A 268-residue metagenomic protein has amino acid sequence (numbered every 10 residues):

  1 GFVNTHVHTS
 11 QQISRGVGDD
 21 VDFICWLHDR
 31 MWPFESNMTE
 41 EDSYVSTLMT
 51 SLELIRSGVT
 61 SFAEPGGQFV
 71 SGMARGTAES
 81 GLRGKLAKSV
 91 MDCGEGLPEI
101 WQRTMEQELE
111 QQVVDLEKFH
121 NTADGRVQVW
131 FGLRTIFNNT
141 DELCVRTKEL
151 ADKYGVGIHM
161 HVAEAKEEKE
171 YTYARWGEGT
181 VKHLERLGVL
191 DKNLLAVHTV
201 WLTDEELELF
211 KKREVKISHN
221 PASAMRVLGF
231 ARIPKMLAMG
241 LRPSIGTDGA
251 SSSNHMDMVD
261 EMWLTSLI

Functional and structural regions predicted by a protein language model:
F2-Q12, G157-K166: Histidine-centered catalytic micro-motifs
H6, G58, T77, F131 (+6 more regions): Divalent metal-coordination and catalytic microenvironments
R15-L82, E108-D124: Alpha-helical scaffold segments that flank or form the walls of functional sites
F62-A63, K85-A87, H159, L195-V197 (+2 more regions): Structural detector of well-ordered beta-strand residues that form the stable sheet scaffold of enzyme domains
M73-W201: Metal-coordinating catalytic core of metallo-dependent amide/deamination hydrolases
K88-C93, E164, P221-M225, D248-S251: Short, acidic/turn-prone active-site loops that include or flank metal/cofactor- and phosphate-binding residues
R186-N193, P234-I268: His/Asp/Glu-enriched, well-ordered alpha-helical/loop segment that forms or immediately abuts the divalent-metal
D204-E205, K211-T247: A conserved active-site cap/scaffold subdomain adjacent to cofactor or substrate pockets
